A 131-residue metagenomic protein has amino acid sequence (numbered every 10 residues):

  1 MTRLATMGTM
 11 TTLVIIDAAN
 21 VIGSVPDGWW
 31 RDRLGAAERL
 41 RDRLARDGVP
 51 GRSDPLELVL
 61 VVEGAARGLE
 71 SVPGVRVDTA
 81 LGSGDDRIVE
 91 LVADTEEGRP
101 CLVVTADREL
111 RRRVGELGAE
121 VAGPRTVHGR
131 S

Functional and structural regions predicted by a protein language model:
R3-L13, V21-S131: Nuclease catalytic cores that cleave nucleic-acid phosphodiester bonds, predominantly acidic two-metal-ion
